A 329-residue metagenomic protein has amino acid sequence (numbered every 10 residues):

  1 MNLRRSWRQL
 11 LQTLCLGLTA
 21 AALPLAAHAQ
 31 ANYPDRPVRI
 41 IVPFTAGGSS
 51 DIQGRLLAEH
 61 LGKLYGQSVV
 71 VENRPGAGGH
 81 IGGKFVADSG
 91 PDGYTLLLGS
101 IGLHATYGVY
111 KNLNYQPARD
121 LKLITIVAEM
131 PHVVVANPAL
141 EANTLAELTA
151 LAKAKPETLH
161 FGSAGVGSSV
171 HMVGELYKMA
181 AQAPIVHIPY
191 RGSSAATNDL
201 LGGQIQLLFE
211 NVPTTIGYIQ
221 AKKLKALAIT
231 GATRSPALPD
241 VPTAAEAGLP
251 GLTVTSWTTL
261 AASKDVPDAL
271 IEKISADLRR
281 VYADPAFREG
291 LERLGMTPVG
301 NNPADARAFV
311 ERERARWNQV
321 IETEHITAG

Functional and structural regions predicted by a protein language model:
M1-L14, A21-L25: Twin-arginine (Tat) signal peptide motif
A29-D120, T158, Q182-F209, P298-G300 (+1 more regions): N-terminal (or domain-start) structured segment
D35-P37, M179-A180, Q220, D268-G329: An extracytoplasmic/periplasmic, membrane-proximal ligand-sensing/linker region
D88-Y94, G108-A195, A244, W257-G290: Hinge/capping helix and adjacent helix->loop/strand transition within the periplasmic-binding protein
L98-L103, S163, S193, E210-T215 (+3 more regions): Beta->alpha turn/N-cap motifs
G102-N112, L176-A180, L207-V241, N318: A ligand-binding cleft/hinge motif common to bilobed small-molecule-binding domains
E129, T215-A283, R312-A315: C-terminal lobe and pocket-closing loops of periplasmic/extracytoplasmic Venus-flytrap solute-binding proteins
